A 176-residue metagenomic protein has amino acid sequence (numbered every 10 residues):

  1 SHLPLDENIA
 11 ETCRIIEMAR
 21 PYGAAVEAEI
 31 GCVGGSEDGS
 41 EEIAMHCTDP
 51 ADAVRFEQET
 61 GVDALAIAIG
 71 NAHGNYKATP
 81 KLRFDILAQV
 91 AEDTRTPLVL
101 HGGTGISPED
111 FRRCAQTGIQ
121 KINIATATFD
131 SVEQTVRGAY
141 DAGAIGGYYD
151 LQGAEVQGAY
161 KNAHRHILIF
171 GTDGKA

Functional and structural regions predicted by a protein language model:
S1-T94, P108-I124, D130, Q134-G138 (+1 more regions): Alpha/beta enzyme core
D6, A44, H101-G102, Q157: Residue-level marker of alpha-helix boundaries and capping positions
T96-P108: Glycine-rich beta-to-alpha transition loops that act as phosphate-gripper elements at the mouths of alpha/beta enzyme
R137-A176: Extended, intrinsically disordered, low-complexity segments
